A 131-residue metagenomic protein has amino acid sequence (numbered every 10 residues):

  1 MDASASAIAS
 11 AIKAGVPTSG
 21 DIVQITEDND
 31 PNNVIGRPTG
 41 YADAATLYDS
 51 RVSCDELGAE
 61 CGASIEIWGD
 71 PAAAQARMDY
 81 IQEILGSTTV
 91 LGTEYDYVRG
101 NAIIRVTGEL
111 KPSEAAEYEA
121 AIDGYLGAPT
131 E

Functional and structural regions predicted by a protein language model:
M1-A5, L57-C61, A74, G108-K111 (+1 more regions): Solvent-exposed, acidic/flexible segments
M1-T18, A128-E131: N-terminal low-complexity, Pro/Thr/Ser-rich intrinsically disordered segments that act as propeptides or flexible
A9-T89: Short, solvent-exposed recognition patches
Q82-E131: A short, solvent-exposed beta-edge/loop patch
